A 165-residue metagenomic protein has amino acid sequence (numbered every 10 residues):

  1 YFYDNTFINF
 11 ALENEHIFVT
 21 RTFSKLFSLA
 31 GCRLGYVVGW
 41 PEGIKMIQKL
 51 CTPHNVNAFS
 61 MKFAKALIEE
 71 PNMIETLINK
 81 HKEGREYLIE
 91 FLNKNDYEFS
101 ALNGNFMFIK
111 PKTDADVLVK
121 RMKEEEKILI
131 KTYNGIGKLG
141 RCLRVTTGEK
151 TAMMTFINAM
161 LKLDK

Functional and structural regions predicted by a protein language model:
Y1-I8: Conserved PLP phosphate-binding loop immediately N-terminal to the Schiff-base lysine helix in PLP-dependent enzymes
N9-E15: Basic phosphate/pyrophosphate-binding loop/patch that engages nucleotide-derived ligands
H16-L92, Y97-S100: PLP-dependent aminotransferase class I/II
G31, N103, G137-R141: Short acidic/glycine-enriched loop/turn segments that link adjacent beta-strands
G39, I109-T113, T147-E149: Short beta-strand-to-loop capping motifs
I47, L118-R121, F156-A159: Hydrophobic side chains in well-ordered alpha-helices
K82, K94-E126: Conserved PLP-binding catalytic core of the aspartate aminotransferase-like
E124-E125, G135-K165: PLP-dependent enzyme catalytic core of the Aspartate aminotransferase-like
